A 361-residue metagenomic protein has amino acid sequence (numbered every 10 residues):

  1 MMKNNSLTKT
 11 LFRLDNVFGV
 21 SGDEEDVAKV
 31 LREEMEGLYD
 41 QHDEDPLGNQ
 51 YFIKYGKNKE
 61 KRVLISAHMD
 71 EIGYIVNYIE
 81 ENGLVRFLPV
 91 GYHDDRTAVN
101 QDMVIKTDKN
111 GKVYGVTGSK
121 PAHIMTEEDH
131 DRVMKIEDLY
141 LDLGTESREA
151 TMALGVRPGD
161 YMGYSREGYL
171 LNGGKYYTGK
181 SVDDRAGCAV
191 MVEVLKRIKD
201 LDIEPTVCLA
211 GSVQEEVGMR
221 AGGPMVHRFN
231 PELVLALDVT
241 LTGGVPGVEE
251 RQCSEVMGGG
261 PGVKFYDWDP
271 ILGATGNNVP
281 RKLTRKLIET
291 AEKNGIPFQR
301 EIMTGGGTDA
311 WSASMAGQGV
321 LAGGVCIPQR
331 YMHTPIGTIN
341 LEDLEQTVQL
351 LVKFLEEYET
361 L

Functional and structural regions predicted by a protein language model:
M1-L361: N-terminal hydrophobic/helix-forming segments and targeting peptides
